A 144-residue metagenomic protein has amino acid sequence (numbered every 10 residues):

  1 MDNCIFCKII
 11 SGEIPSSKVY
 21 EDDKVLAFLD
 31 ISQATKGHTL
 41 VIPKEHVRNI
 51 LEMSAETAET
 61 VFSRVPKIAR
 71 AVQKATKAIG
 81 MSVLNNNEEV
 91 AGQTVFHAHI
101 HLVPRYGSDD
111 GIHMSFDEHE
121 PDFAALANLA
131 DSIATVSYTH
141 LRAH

Functional and structural regions predicted by a protein language model:
C4-C7: Short cysteine clusters
S11-T35, H46: N-terminal first-folded block
L40-F62, S115-D122: Short histidine-centered catalytic/ligand-binding loop motif
K44, N87-V90, V95-G107: Histidine-centered catalytic micro-motifs
T57-A75, A124-A134: Long, well-ordered alpha-helical scaffolding segments within enzyme catalytic domains, especially pronounced
K77-E88: A short glycine-rich, hydrophobically flanked beta-strand micro-motif that places a catalytic Asp/Glu for divalent metal
T139-H144: Conserved small/polar residues in nucleotide/adenosyl-binding loops
